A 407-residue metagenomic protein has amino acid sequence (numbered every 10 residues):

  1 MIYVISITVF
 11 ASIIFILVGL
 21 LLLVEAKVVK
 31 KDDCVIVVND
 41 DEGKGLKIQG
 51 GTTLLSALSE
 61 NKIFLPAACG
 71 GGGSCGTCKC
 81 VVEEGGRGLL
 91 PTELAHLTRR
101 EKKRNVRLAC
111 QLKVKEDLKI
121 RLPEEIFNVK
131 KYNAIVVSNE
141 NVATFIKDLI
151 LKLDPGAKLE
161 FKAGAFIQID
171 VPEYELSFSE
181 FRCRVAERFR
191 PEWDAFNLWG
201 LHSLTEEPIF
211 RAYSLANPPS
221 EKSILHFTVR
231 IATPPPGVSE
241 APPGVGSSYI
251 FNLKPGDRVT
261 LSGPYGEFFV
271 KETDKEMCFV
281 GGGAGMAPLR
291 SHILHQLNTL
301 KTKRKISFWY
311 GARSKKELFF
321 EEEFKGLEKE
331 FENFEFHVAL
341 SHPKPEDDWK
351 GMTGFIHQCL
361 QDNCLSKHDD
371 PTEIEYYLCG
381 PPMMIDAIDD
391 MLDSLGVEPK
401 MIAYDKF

Functional and structural regions predicted by a protein language model:
I2-G71, V82-K103, K303-F407: Reductase modules of NAD(P)H-dependent flavoproteins
L20-K27, A95-K152, A157, S177: Fe-S ferredoxin-like electron-transfer domains and their immediately adjacent linker/connector regions across
T53, E60, T77, K119 (+2 more regions): Residue-level marker of beta-strand positions
P66-G76, A109-K113: Cysteine-centered iron-sulfur cluster-binding motifs in ferredoxin-type domains/subunits of redox enzymes
N133-P255, A339-H342: Ferredoxin-reductase
G164, G285, P381: Short, conserved phosphate/pyrophosphate- and ester-handling motifs at nucleotide-, phospho-/glycolipid
Y249, S262-K275: A short, basic/flexible loop-to-alpha-helix module at the beginning of a structural domain
